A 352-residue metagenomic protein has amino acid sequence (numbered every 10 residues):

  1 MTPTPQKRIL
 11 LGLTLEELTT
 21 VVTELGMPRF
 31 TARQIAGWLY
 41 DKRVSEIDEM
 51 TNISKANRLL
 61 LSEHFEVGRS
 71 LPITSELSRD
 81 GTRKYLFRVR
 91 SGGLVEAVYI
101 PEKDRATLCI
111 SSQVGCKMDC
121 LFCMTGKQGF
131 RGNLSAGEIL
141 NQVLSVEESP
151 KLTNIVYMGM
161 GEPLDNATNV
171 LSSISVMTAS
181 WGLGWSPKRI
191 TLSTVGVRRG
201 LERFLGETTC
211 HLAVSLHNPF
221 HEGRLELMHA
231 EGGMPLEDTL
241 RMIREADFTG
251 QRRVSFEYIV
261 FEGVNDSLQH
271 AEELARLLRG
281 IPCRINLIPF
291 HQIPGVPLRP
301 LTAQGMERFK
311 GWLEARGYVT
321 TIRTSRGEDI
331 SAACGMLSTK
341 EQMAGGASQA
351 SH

Functional and structural regions predicted by a protein language model:
M1-V95, P101-K103, R244-R253, Y258-H352: Auxiliary Fe-S-binding modules of radical SAM enzymes
R83, V95, A106-I110, M118 (+1 more regions): Generic beta-strand structural signal
Y99-I100, N169: Residue-level structural signal for beta-strand termini and adjacent loop
P101-E138: Canonical Radical SAM [4Fe-4S] cluster-binding loop centered on the CxxxCxxC motif and its immediate flanking residues
F130-G132, V143, V156: Hydrophobic alpha-helical bundles in membrane proteins
L134, G196, S325-R326: Short beta->alpha linker loops
G137, N141-S149: Ferredoxin-type iron-sulfur electron-transfer modules in oxidoreductases and energy-metabolism complexes
E147-N154, G159-T321: Conserved AdoMet/S-adenosylmethionine-binding subsite of the radical SAM
